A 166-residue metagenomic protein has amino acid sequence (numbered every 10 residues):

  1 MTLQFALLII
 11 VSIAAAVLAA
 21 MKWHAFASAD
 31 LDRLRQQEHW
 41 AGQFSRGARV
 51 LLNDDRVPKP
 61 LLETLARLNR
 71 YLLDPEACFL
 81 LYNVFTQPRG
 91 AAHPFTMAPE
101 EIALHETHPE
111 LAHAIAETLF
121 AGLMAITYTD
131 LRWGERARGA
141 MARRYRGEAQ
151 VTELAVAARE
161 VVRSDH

Functional and structural regions predicted by a protein language model:
M1-G42: N-terminal signal-anchor transmembrane alpha helix of single-pass membrane proteins, serving as the membrane-anchoring
A41, S45, L62-A66, Y82 (+3 more regions): Generic detector of well-ordered alpha-helical segments enriched in charged/polar residues, highlighting helical
R46-L81: Acidic, Ser/Thr-rich low-complexity segments on the non-lumenal side of membrane proteins
N69, L73, G90-H93, R144 (+1 more regions): Short alpha-helical interface elements
N69-R70, Y82-N83, V162-H166: Membrane-interface module
E76-A92: Short, charged early-sequence alpha-helical segments and their helix-coil boundaries
F95-H166: Cytosol-/stroma-facing membrane-proximal "stalk/adaptor" domains immediately downstream of transmembrane anchors
